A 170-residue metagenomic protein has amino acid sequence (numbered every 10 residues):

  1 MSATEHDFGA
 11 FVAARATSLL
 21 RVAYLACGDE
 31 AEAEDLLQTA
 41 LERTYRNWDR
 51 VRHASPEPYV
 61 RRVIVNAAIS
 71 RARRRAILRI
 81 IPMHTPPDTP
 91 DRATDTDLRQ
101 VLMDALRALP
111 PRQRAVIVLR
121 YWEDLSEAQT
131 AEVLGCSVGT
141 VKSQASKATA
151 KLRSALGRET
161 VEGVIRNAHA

Functional and structural regions predicted by a protein language model:
M1-R21, A31-E34: A short, charge-rich alpha-helical start-of-domain segment used by transcription regulators
S2, H6, R79, H84-R107: Acidic, proline/glycine-rich intrinsically disordered inter-domain spacer in sigma factors
H6-D7, T149-A170: C-terminal edge and immediately downstream basic/flexible tail or linker adjoining helix-turn-helix-like DNA-binding
R15, Q144-K151: Residues within the DNA-recognition helix of helix-turn-helix
D35-E42, R46, A54-N66: Structural recognition of an alpha-helix C-terminal capping motif at a helix-to-coil junction
R62-M83, T94-D95, R153: Arg/Lys-rich amphipathic alpha helix in sigma70-family domain 2
R107, P111, E123-T140, K151: Helix-turn-helix DNA-binding module
V116-R120: A short pre-motif secondary-structure segment
